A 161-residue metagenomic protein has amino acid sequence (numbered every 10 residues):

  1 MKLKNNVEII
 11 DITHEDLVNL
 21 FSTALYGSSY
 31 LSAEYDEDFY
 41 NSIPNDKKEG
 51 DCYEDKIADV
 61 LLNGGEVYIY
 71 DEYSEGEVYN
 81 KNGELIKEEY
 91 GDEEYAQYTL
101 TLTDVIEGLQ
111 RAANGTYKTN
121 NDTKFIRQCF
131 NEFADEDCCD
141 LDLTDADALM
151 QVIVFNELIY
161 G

Functional and structural regions predicted by a protein language model:
M1-L85: Long, contiguous N-terminal structural blocks used for assembly/anchoring
H14-L17, Y53-E54, L102, D122-I126 (+1 more regions): Short amphipathic alpha-helical segments that mediate assembly, nucleic-acid/protein binding, or membrane association
L20, S42, K56, V60 (+3 more regions): Charge-rich, solvent-exposed alpha-helical interaction surfaces
T23-L31, D46, N63-G64, R111-T119 (+2 more regions): Surface-exposed polar/charged interaction patches
D71, A96, L102, I106-T116: Long, low-complexity intrinsically disordered regions enriched in Ser/Thr/Pro/Gly
Y79-N80, I86-E93, L100-T103, C129 (+1 more regions): Acidic, low-complexity, intrinsically disordered interaction modules
K87, N121-D122: Surface-exposed intrinsically disordered loops and tails
E132-Y160: Acidic, proline/glycine-rich low-complexity IDRs
